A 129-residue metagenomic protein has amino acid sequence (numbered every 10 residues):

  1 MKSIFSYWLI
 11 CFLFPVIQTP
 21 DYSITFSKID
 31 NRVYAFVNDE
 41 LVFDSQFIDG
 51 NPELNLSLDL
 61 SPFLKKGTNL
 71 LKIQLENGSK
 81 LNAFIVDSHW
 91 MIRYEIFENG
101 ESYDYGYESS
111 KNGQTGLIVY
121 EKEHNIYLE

Functional and structural regions predicted by a protein language model:
M1-F5: Positively charged n-region of N-terminal signal peptides that target proteins for export
Y7, C11-V37, V42-D44, F63-E129: Beta-strand-rich recognition domains
D44-E53: Extracellular beta-rich ligand/substrate-recognition surface
L54-L58: Short strand-edge motifs at loop-to-beta-strand transitions and within beta-strands of extracellular beta-rich domains
